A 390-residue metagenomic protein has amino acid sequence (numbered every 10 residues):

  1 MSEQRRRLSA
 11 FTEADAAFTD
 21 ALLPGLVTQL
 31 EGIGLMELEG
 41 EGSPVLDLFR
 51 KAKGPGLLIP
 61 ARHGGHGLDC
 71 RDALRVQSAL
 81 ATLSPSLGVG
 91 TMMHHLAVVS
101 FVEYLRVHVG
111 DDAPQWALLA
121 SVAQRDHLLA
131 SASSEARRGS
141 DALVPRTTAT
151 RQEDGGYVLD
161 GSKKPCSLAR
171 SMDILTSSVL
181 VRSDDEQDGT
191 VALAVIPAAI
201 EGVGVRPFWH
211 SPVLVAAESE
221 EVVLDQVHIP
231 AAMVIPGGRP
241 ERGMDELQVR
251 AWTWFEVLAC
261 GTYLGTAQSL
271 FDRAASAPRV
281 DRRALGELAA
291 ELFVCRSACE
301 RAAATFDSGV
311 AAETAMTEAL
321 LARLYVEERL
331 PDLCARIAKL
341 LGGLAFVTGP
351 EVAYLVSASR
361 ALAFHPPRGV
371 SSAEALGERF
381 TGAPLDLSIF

Functional and structural regions predicted by a protein language model:
S2-F11: Extended, charge-enriched "interface" segments that sit outside catalytic cores
P24, G265, G286-F293, L320 (+3 more regions): Generic structural signal for well-ordered, non-transmembrane alpha-helical segments in soluble/cytosolic regions
L30-E37, A275-R279, F293-P331, A335-V347: C-terminal helix-coil-helix/basic helical segment that borders enzyme active sites and/or dimer interfaces and provides
G42-S167: Glycine-rich flavin
V76, L159-G161, L224, A267 (+2 more regions): Buried hydrophobic positions in well-ordered alpha/beta secondary-structure cores of metabolic enzymes
S162-I200: DPxDG-like acidic metal-binding loop motif
W209-F293: Glycine-rich beta->alpha junctions and the first turn(s) of the following alpha-helix
G343-F390: Glycine-rich phosphate/cofactor-binding loops in nucleotide/flavin-utilizing enzymes
